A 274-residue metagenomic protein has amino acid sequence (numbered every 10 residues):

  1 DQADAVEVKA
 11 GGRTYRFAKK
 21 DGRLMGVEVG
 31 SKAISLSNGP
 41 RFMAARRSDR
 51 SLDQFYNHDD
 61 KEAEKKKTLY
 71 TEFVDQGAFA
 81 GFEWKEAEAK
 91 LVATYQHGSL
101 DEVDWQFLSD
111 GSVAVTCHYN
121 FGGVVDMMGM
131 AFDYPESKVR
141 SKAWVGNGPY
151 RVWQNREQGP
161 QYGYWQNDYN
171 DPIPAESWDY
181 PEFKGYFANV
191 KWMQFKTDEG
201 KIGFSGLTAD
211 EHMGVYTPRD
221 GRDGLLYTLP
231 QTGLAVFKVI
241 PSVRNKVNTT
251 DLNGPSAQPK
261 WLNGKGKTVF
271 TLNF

Functional and structural regions predicted by a protein language model:
D1-F274: Beta-strand/loop-rich accessory regions of lumenal/periplasmic or secreted enzymes, predominantly carbohydrate-active
